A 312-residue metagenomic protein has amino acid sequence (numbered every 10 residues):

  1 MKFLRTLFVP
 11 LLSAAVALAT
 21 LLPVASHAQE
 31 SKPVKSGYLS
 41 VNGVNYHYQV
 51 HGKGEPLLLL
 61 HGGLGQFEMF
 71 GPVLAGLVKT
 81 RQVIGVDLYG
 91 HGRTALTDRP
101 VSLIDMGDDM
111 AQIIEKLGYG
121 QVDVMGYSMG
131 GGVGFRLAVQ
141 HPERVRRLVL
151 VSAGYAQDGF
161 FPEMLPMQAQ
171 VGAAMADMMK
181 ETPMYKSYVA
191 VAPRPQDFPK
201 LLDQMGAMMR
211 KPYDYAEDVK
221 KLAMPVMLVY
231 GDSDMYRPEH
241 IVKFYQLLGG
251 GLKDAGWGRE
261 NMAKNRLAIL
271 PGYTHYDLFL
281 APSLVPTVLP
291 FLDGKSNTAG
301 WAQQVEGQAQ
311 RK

Functional and structural regions predicted by a protein language model:
N42, G85-M125: Active-site loop/oxyanion-hole signature of alpha/beta-hydrolase fold enzymes
V44-A95: Conserved HGGG/HGGXW glycine-rich cap/lid loop of the alpha/beta-hydrolase fold
G132-Q140, R146-Y185: Flexible "cap/lid" loop of the alpha/beta hydrolase fold
L202-D218: Active-site nucleophile elbow and catalytic-triad environment of alpha/beta-hydrolase enzymes
L222, L228-Y230: Short beta-strand/loop motif that positions the catalytic acidic residue of the alpha/beta-hydrolase fold
S233-R237, H275-Y276: Acidic catalytic loop of the alpha/beta-hydrolase fold
M235-K243, L252: Conserved alpha/beta-hydrolase "acid-adjacent" motif
A255, N261-K312: Catalytic active-site module of serine/aspartate enzymes centered on a nucleophile-bearing elbow/loop
